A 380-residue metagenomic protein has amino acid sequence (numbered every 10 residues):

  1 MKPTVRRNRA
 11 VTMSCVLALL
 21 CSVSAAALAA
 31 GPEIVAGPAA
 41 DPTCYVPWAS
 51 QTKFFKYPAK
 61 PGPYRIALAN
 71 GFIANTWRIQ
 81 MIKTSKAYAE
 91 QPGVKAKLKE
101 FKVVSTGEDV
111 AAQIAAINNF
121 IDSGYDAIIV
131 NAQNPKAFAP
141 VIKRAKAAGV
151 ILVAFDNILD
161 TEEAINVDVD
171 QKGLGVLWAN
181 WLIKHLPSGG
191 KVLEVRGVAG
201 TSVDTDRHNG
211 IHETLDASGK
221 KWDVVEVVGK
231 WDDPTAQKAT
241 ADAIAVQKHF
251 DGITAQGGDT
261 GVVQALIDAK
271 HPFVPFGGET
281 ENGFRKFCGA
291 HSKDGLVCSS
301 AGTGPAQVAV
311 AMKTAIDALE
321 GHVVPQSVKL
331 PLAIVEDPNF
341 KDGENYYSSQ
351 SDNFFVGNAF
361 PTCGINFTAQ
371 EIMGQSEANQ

Functional and structural regions predicted by a protein language model:
M1-T4, I73: Coiled-coil-like amphipathic alpha-helices with heptad-repeat character
P3-V16: Bacterial N-terminal signal peptides that target proteins for export
S14-S24: Bacterial N-terminal signal peptides
L28-Q380: A residue-level marker of the well-folded mature domains of exported/periplasmic proteins
